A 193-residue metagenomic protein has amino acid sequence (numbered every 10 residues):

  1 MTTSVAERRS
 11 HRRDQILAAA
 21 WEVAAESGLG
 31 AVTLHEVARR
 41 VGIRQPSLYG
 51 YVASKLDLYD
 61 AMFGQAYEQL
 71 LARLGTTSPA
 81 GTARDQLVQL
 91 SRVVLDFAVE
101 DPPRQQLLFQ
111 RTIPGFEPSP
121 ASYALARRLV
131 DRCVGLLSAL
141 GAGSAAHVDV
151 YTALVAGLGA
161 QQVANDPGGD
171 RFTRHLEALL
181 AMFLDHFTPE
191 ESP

Functional and structural regions predicted by a protein language model:
M1-H11, E191-P193: N-terminal intrinsically disordered/low-complexity leader segments
R9-A20, V37, M62-A66, L70-L74 (+1 more regions): Generic hydrophobic, amphipathic alpha-helix propensity
Q15, A19, V23-D57, A61: Helix-turn-helix
A24, Y59-A66, L108, L125: Alpha-helical DNA-contacting segments of helix-turn-helix folds
A61, G75-P103, R128, V148-Y151: Hydrophobic alpha-helical connector segments
V99-P120, A160-D166: Amphipathic alpha-helical segments used for helix-helix packing
E100, T152-D170, F183-S192: Amphipathic C-terminal alpha-helical segment
G115-G141, A145-V150, R171-A181, D185: Amphipathic alpha-helical packing segments from all-alpha helical-bundle domains
